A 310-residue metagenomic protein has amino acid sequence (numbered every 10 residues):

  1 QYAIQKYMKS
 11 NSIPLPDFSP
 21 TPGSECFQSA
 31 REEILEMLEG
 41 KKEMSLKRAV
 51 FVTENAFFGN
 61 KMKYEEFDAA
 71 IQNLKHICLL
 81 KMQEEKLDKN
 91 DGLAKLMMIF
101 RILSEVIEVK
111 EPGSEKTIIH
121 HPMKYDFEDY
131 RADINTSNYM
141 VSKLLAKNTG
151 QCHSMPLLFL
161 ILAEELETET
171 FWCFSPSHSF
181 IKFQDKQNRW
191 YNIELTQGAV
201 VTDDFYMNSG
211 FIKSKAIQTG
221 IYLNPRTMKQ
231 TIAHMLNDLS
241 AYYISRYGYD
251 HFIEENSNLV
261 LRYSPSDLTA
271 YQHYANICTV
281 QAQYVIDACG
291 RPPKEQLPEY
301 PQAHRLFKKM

Functional and structural regions predicted by a protein language model:
Q1-M310: A structural boundary/capping signal
